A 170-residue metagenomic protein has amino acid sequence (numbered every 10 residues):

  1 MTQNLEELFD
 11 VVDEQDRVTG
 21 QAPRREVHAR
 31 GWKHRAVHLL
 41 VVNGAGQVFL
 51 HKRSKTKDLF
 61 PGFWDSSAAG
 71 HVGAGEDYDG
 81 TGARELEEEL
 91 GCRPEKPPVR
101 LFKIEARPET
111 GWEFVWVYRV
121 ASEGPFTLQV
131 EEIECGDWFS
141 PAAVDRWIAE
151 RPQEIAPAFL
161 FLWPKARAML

Functional and structural regions predicted by a protein language model:
T2-H38, G44: Acidic, metal-coordinating catalytic segment for phosphate/diphosphate chemistry, firing primarily on the Nudix
Q3, D65-S66, T127-E132: Short glycine-enriched loop/turn motifs at secondary-structure junctions
L8, T56-D58, F63, P94 (+1 more regions): Intrinsically disordered, low-complexity, charged terminal extensions of DNA damage-control enzymes
F9, Q47-V48, G136: A residue-level structural signature of the nucleotidyltransferase/glycosyltransferase Rossmann-like core
P23-R25, A74, R100-L170: Nudix hydrolase/Nudix homology domain
R30-W32, L59-F63, F139-S140: A short, polar/proline- and glycine-enriched secondary-structure boundary/capping micro-motif
A36-A68: A glycine-rich, hydrophobic loop/mini-helix early in the fold
F49-L50, S67-V99: The catalytic Nudix box helix
